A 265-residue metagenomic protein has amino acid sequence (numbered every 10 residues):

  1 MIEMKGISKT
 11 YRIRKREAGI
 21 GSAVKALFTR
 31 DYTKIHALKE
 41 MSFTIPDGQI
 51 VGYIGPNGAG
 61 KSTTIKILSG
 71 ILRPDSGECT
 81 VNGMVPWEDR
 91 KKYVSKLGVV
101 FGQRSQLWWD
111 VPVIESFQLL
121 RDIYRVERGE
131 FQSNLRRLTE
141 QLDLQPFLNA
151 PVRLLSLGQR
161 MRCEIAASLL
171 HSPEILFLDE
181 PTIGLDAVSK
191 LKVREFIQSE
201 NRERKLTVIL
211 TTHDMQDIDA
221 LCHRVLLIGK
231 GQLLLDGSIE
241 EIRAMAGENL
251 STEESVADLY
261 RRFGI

Functional and structural regions predicted by a protein language model:
G19-A26, Q118, D122, G129-F147: Conserved ABC ATPase "signature" region
P151-L155: Conserved ABC ATPase signature
S172: Conserved catalytic motifs of ABC-family nucleotide-binding domains
L176-E180: Catalytic Walker B motif of ABC-type/P-loop ATPase nucleotide-binding domains
L191-R204: Helical segment within the ABC ATPase nucleotide-binding domain
D236-G237: ABC ATPase "signature
